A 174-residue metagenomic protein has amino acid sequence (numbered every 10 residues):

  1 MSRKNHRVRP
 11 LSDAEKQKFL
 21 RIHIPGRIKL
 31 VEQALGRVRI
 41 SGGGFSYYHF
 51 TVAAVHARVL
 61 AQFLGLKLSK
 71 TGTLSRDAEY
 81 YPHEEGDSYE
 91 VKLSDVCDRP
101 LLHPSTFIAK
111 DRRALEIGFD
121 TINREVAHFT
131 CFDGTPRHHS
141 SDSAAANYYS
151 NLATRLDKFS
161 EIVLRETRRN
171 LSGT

Functional and structural regions predicted by a protein language model:
S2-T51, L66-T174: Acidic, Ser/Thr/Gly/Pro-rich intrinsically disordered interaction regions
A54-L68: Extended, well-ordered alpha-helical segments in internal regulatory regions
